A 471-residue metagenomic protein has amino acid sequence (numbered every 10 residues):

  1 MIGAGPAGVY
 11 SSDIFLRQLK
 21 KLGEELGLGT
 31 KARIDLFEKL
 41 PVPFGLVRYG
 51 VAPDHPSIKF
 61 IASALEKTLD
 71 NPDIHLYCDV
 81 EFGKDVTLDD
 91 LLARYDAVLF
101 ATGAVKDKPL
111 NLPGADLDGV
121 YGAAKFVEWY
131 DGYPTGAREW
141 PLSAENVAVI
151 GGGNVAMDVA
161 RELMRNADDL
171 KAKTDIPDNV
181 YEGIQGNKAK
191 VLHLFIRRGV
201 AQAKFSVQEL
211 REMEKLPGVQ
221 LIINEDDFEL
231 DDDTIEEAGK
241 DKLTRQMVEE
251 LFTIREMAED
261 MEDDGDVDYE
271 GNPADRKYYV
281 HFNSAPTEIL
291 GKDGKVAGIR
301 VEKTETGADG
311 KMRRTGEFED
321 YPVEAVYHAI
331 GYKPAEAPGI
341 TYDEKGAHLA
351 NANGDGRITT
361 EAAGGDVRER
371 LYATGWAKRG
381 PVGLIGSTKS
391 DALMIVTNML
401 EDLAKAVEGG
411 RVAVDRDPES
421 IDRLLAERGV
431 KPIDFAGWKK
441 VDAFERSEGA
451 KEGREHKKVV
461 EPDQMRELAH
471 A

Functional and structural regions predicted by a protein language model:
G3-G5, G152-G153: Glycine-rich Rossmann-fold phosphate-binding loop(s) that bind the pyrophosphate of adenine dinucleotide cofactors
I14, A62-V120, Y279, T287-R300: Feature captures the FAD/FMN-dependent oxidoreductase FAD-binding
L19-L36, V47, M157, R161-R313 (+3 more regions): Dinucleotide-binding/catalytic capping subdomain of oxidoreductase cores
L26, K31-R33, L40-A97, I254-N272: N-terminal Rossmann-like dinucleotide/flavin-binding domain of flavoprotein oxidoreductases that bind FAD/FMN
R94-G103, A148-I150, Y321-G331: Short hydrophobic core segments
D107-G186, L349-A362: Glycine-rich dinucleotide-binding loop and its adjacent helix/turn
G119-A137, I289, K295, G307-R379: FAD-site-proximal beta/loop scaffold in flavoenzymes
T359-A362, D366-A471: C-terminal, flexible cofactor-proximal segment of oxidoreductases
